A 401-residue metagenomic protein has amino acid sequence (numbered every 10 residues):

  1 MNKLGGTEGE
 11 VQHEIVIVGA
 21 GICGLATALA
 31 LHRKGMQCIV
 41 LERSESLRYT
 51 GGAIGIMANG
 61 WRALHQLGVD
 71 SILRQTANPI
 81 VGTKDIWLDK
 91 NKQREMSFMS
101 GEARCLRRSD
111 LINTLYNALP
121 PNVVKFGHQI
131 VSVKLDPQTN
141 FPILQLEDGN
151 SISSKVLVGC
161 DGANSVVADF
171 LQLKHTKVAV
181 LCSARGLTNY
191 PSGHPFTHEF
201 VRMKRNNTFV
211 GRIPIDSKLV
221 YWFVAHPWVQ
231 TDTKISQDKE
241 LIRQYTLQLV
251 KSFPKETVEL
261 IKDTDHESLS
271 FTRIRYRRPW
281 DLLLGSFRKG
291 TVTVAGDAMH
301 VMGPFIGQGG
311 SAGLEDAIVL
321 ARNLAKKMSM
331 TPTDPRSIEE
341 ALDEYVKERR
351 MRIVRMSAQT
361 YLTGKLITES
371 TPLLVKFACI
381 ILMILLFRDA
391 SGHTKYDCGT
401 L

Functional and structural regions predicted by a protein language model:
M1-H13, K90, E259, L283 (+2 more regions): C-terminal helical "tail/cap" subdomain of flavin- and related membrane-associated enzymes
N2-I15, H32, M57-N189, T233-R243 (+2 more regions): Conserved N-terminal helical subregion
I17-G35, I39-S44, G159, A184 (+1 more regions): Conserved mid-domain beta->alpha element of the FAD-binding
Q37, V123-V124, E259: Conserved beta-strand segments of alpha/beta enzyme cores
L47, M99-R104, G307-G310: Glycine-rich "substrate-gating" loop/helix at the edge of Rossmann-like oxidoreductase active sites
L47-R48, V166-V167, M302-G303: Catalytic P-loop NTPase motifs of RecA-like helicase/translocase cores
R94-A103, R107-I112, E147-N150, N189-F271: Conserved FAD/dinucleotide-binding core of flavoprotein oxidoreductases
N164-S165, S183-R185, N207-V210, M299-H300: Histidine-centered metal-chelating micro-motifs
